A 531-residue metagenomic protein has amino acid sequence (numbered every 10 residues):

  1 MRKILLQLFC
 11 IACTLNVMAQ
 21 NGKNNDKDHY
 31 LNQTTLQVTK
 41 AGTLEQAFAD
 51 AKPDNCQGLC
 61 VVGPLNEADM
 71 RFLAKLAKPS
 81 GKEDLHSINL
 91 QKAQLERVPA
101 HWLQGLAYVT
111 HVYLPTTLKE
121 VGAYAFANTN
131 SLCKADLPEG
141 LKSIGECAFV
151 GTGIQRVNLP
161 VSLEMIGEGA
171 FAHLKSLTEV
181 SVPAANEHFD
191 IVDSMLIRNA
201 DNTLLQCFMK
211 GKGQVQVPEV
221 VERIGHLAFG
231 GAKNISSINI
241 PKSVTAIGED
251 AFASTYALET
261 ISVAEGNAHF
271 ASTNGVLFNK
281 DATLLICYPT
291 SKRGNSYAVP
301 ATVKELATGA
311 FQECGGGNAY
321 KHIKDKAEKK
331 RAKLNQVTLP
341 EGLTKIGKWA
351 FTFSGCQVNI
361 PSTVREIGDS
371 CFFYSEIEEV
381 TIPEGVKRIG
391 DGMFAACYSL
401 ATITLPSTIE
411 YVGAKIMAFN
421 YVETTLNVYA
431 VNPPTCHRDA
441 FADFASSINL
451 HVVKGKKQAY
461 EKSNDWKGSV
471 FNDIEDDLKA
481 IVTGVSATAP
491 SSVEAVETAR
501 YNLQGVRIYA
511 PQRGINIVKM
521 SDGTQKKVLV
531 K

Functional and structural regions predicted by a protein language model:
M1-N25: Bacterial Sec-dependent N-terminal signal peptides
R2, I517-K531: C-terminal tail/sorting-segment detector
L31-T39, Q57-L65, G81-R97, A107-E120 (+13 more regions): Structural signature of tandem-repeat unit edges
T43-K52, A68-K78, P99-W102, Y124 (+7 more regions): Short, T/G/N/S-enriched strand-turn elements that build extracellular solenoid repeat scaffolds
L59, L277, Y460, G484-T488 (+2 more regions): Terminal processing/anchoring signals of secreted or surface-associated proteins and related intramolecular
H101-W102, G122-A125, G145-A148, E168-A170 (+10 more regions): Consensus positions within tandem repeat domains that build extended binding/scaffold surfaces
K462-G484: A recurrent domain-boundary module in secreted/ectodomain proteins
L478-Q504: Residue-level detector of functionally pivotal "anchor" positions at catalytic/ligand-binding pockets or at interdomain
